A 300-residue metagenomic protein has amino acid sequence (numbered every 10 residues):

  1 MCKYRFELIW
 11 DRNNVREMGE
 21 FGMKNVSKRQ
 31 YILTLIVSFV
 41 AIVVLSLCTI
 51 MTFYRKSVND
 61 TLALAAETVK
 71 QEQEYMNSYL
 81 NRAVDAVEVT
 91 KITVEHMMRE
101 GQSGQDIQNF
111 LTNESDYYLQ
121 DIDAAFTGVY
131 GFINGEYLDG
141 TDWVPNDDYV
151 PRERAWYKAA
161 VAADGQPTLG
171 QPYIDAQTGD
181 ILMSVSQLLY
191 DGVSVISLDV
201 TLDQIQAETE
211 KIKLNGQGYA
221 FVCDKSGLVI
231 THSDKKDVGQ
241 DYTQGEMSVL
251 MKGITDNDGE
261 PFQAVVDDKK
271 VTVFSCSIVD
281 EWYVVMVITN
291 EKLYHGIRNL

Functional and structural regions predicted by a protein language model:
K3-R5, W10, R16, E20-N59 (+1 more regions): Extreme N-terminal signal-anchor transmembrane helix of membrane signaling/transducer proteins, especially in bacteria
A63-Q166: Extracytoplasmic/periplasmic sensory segments of membrane signal-transduction proteins
I107-L119, V195-V238, E246: Solvent-exposed, extracytoplasmic
Q120, L138-K211, V265-V266: Extracytoplasmic/periplasmic ligand-binding sensor regions of membrane-associated signaling proteins
F126-G128, V185, Q217-Y219: Short loop/turn microsegments at loop-to-beta-strand junctions
Y130-W143, L182-V185, G227-S233, V273-S275: Amphipathic coiled-coil signal-relay and dimerization helices
G131-F132, D175, C223: Hydrophobic alpha-helical segments, especially N-terminal targeting/anchoring helices
S194, K225-S226, K235-L300: Extracellular/periplasmic juxtamembrane segments that couple receptor/chemosensory ectodomains to their
